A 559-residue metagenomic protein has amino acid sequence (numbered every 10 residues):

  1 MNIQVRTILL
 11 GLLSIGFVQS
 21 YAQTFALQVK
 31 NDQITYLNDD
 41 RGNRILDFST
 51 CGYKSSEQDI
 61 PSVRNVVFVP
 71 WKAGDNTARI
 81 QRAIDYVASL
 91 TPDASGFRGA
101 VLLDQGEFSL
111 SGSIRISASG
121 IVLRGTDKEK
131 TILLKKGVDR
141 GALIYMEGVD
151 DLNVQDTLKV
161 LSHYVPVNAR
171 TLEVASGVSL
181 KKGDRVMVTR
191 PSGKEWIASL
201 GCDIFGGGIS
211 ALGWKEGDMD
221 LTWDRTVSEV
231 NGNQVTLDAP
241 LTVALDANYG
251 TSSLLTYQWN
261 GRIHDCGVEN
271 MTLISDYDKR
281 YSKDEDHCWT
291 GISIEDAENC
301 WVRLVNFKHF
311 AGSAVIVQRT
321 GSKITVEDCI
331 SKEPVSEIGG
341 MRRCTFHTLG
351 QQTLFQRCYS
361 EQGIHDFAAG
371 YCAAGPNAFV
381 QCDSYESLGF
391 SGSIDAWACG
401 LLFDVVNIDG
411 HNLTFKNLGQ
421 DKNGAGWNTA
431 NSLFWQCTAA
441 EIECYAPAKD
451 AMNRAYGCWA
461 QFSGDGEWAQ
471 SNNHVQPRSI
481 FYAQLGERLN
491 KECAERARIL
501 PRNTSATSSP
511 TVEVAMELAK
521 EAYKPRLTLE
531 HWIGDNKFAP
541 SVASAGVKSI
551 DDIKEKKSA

Functional and structural regions predicted by a protein language model:
M1-T7: Positively charged n-region of N-terminal signal peptides that target proteins for export
T7, Y21-Y281, A455-A559: Extracellular "leader-to-stem" segments immediately downstream of a signal peptide or signal-anchor in secreted/lumenal
T7-G16: Bacterial N-terminal signal peptides
S95, L102, R115-S117, P166 (+16 more regions): Residue-level signal for WD-repeat beta-propeller blades
S113-S117, E129-G148, E173, T256-G261 (+8 more regions): Glycine-rich beta-solenoid repeat tracts in large extracellular/virion proteins
G120, E129, H264-S275, E298-H309 (+6 more regions): Right-handed parallel beta-helix
S192-D224, S228-E229, E269-L354, F367: Right-handed parallel beta-helix
A398-N407, K422-A483, R488: C-terminal, active-site-flanking charged/polar segments
